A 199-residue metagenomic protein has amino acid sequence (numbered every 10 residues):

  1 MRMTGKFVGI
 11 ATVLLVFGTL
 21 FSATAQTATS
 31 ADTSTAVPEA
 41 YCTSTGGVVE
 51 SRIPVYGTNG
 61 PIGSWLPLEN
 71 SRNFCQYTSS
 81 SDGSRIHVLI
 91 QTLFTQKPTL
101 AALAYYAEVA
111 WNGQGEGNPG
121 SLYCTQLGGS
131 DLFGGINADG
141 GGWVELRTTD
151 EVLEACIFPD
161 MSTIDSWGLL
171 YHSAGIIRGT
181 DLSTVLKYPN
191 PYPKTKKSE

Functional and structural regions predicted by a protein language model:
M1-I10: Bacterial N-terminal signal peptides that target proteins for export
I10-T19: Bacterial N-terminal signal peptides
F21-A23: Juxtamembrane cytosolic interface motif at the C-terminal end of transmembrane helices
Q26-E199: Mitochondrial intermembrane space
